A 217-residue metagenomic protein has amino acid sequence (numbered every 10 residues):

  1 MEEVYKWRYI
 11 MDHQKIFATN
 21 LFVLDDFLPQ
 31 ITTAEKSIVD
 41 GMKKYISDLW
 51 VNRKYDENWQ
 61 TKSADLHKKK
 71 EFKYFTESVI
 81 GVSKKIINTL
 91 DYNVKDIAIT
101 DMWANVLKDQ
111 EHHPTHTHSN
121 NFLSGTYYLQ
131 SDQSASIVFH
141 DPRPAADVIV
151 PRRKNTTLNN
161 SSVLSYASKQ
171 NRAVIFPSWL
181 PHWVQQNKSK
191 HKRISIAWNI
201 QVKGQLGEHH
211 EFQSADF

Functional and structural regions predicted by a protein language model:
E3-Y92, H112, F212-F217: Non-heme Fe(II)/2-oxoglutarate
K36-S37, N187, G207-H210: Short conserved micro-motifs at the rims of enzyme active sites and ligand-binding pockets
K70-T100, K108-F122, L129-A135: Active-site region of the double-stranded beta-helix
M102, L123, I194: Residue-level detector of short, conserved catalytic/binding motifs and their immediate flanks
N105-I175, V202-S214: Catalytic core of non-heme Fe(II) oxygenases with the double-stranded beta-helix
H113-H116, H182-S189: Short beta-strand His + acidic residue motifs that chelate non-heme Fe in jelly-roll/DSBH and cupin folds
K190-I200: A short alpha/beta connector and helix-capping loop motif
